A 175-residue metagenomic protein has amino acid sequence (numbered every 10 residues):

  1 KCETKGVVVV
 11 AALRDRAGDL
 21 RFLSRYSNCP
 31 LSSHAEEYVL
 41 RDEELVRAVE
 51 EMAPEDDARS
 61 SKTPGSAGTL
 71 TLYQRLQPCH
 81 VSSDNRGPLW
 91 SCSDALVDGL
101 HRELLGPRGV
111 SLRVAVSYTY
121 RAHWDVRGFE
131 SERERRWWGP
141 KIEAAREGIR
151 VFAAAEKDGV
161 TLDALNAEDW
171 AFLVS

Functional and structural regions predicted by a protein language model:
K1-S175: Zinc-dependent deaminase catalytic domain
